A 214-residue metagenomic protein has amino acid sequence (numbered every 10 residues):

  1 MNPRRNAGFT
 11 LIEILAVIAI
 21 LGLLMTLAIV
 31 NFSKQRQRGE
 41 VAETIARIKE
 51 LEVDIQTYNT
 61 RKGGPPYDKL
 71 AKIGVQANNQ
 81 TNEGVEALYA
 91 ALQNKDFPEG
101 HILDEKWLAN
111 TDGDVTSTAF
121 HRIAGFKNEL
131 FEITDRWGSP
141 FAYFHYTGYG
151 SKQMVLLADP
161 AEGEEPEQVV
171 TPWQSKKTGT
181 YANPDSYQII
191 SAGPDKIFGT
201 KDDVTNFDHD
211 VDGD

Functional and structural regions predicted by a protein language model:
M1-N2: N-terminal hydrophobic targeting signals that begin at the initiator methionine
R5-Q35, E40, T44: N-terminal single-pass transmembrane signal-anchor helix
V41, I45-D214: N-terminal pilin/flagellin-like segments and related low-complexity appendage regions
